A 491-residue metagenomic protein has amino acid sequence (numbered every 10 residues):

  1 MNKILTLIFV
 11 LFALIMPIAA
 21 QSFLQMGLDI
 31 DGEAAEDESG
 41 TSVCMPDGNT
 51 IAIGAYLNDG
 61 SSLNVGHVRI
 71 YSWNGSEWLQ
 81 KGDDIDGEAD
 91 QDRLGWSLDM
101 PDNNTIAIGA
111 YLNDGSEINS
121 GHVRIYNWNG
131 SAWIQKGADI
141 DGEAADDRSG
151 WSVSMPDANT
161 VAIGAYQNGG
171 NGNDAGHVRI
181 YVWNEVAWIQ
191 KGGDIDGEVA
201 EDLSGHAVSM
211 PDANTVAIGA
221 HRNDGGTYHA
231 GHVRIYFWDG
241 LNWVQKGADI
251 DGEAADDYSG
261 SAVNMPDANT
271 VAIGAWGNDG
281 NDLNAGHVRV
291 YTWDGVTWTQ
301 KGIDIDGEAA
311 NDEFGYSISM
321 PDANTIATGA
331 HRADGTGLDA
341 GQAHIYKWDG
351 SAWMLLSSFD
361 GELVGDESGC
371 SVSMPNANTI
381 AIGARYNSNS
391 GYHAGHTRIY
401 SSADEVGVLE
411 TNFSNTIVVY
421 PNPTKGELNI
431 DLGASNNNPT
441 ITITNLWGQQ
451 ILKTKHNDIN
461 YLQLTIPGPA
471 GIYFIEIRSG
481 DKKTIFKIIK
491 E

Functional and structural regions predicted by a protein language model:
M1-S22: Bacterial Sec-dependent N-terminal signal peptides
L5-T6, E405-L409: Primarily marks secretory-pathway-exposed extracellular/lumenal segments that are disulfide- and glycosylation-prone
V10-A13, L24, G315, D360 (+4 more regions): Compositionally biased, low-structure terminal segments
A13-L14, A285, A340, G433: Single-residue recognition of alpha-helix boundary sites
A13-M16, L241, I318, I417 (+1 more regions): Prokaryotic Sec-type signal peptides and long signal-anchor helices with extended Leu/Ile/Val-rich h-regions
A20-D404: Conserved beta-strand/short-helix segments that make up beta-rich extracellular adhesion/recognition modules
L409-Y420, T424-E491: C-terminal outer-membrane/trafficking sorting elements
